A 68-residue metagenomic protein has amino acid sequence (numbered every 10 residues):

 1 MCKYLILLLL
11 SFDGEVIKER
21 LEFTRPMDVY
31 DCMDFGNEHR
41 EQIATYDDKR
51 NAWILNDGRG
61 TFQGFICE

Functional and structural regions predicted by a protein language model:
M1-K3, D31-M33, I66-E68: Sequence contexts marking disulfide-bonded cysteines in secreted/extracellular proteins
C2-D13: Hydrophobic alpha-helical targeting segments used for export or membrane insertion
G14-E15, G60: Residue-level signal for glycine
E15-D31: A short, exposed loop/beta-hairpin motif centered on an aromatic-Gly-Thr core
R20, E38-E68: Short, mixed-charge low-complexity intrinsically disordered segments
V29, M33-G36, R40: Extracytoplasmic/secreted envelope proteins and their assembly/folding machinery, especially bacterial periplasmic
